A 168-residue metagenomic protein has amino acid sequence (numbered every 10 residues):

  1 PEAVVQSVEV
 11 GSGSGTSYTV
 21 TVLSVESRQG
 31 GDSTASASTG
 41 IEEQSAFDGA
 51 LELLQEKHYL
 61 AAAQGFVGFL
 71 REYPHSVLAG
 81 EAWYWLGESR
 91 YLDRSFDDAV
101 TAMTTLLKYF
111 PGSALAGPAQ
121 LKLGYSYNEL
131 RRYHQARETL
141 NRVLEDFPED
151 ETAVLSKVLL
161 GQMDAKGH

Functional and structural regions predicted by a protein language model:
P1-G49: Acidic, proline-/serine-/threonine-rich low-complexity intrinsically disordered segments
E72-L78, Y109-L115, E145-V154: Short solvent-exposed coil/turn linkers within tandem alpha-helical repeat scaffolds
